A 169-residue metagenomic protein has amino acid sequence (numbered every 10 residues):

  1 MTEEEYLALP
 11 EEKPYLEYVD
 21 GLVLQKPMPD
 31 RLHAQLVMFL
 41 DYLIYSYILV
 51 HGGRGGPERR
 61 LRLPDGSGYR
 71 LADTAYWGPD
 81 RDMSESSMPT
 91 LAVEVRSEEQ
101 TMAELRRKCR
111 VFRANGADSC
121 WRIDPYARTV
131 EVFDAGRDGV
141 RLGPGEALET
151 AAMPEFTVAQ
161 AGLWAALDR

Functional and structural regions predicted by a protein language model:
M1-R169: Gly/Pro/Ser/Thr-rich low-complexity, intrinsically disordered segments predominantly at protein N-termini
